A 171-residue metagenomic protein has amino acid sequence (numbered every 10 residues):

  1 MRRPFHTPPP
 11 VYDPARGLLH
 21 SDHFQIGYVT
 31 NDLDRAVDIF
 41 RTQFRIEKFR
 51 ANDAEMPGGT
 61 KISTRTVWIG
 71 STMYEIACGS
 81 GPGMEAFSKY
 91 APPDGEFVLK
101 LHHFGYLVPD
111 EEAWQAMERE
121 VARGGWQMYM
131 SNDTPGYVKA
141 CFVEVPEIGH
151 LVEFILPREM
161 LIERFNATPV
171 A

Functional and structural regions predicted by a protein language model:
M1-G17, R65-W68, E75, A116-A171: Vicinal oxygen chelate
R2-V37, L99-Y106, N166-A171: N-terminal beta-strand motif that seeds the catalytic metal site of vicinal oxygen chelate
R3-H6, Y12, D22-G27, Q43-I69 (+1 more regions): N-terminal strand-loop-strand beta-hairpin
P10-D13, I46-I62, G83-H102, G124-Y129 (+3 more regions): A cross-kingdom feature marking solvent-exposed beta-strand/loop segments within repeated, beta-rich binding/scaffold
H23-G27, F40, Y74-A77, L101-F104 (+1 more regions): Short, structured motif recognition centered on aromatic/hydrophobic residues
H23-N31, R65-G70, K89-A113, C141-E144: Vicinal oxygen chelate
D32-K48, A116-G124: Amphipathic alpha-helical segments
G79-G81, P109: Histidine- and/or cysteine-centered catalytic micro-motif in compact active-site loops
